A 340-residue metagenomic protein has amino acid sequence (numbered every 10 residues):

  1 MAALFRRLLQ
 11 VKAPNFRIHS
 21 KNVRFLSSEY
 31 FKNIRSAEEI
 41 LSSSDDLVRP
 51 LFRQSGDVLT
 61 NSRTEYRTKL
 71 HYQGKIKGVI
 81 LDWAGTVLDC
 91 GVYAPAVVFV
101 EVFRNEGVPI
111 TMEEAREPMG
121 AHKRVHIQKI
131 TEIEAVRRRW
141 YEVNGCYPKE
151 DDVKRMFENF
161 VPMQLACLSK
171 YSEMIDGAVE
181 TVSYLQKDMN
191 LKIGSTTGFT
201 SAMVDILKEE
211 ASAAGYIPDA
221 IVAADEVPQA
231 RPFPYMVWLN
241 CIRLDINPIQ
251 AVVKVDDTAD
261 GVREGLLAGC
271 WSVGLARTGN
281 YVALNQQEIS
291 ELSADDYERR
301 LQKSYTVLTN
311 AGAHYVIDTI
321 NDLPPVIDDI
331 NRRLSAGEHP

Functional and structural regions predicted by a protein language model:
A2-K12, F16-K77, V179-M189, T200-P340: Asp-based, Mg2+/Mn2+-dependent phosphohydrolase catalytic module
F52, G56, N61-R116: Active-site neighborhood of HAD-like aspartate-dependent phosphohydrolases
D89-E150, D176: Alpha-helical substrate-recognition element adjacent to the catalytic core
P95, M119-K123, M156-F160, F199-T200: Hydrophobic/aromatic residues within well-ordered alpha-helical segments
T131-S183, M189: Metal-dependent phosphoesterase signature
